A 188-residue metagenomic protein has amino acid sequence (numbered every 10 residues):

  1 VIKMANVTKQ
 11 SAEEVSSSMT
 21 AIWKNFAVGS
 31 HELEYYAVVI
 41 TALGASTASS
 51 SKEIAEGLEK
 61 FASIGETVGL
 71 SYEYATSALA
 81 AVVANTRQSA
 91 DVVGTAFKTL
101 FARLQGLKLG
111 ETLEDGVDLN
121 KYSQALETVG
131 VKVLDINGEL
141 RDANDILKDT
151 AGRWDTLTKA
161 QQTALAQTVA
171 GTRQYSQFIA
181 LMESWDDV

Functional and structural regions predicted by a protein language model:
V1-D187: Amphipathic alpha-helical interface segments used for oligomerization, scaffolding, and membrane association
